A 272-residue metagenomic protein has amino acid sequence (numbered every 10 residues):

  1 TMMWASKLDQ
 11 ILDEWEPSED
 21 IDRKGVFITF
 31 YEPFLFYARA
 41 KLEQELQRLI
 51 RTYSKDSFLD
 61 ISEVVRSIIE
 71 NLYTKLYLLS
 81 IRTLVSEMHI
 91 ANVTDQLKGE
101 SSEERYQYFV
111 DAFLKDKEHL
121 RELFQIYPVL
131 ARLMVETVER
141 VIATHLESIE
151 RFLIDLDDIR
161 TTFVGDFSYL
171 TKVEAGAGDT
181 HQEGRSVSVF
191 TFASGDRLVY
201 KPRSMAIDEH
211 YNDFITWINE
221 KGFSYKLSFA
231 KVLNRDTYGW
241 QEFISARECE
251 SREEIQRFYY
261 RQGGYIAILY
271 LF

Functional and structural regions predicted by a protein language model:
T1-P17: Generic N-terminal leader/targeting and pre-domain segments
I11, F30-L271: Conserved ATP-binding subdomain of kinase catalytic cores across diverse folds
K24-I28: Phosphoinositide system proteins, centered on phosphoinositide phosphatases and their trafficking scaffolds
